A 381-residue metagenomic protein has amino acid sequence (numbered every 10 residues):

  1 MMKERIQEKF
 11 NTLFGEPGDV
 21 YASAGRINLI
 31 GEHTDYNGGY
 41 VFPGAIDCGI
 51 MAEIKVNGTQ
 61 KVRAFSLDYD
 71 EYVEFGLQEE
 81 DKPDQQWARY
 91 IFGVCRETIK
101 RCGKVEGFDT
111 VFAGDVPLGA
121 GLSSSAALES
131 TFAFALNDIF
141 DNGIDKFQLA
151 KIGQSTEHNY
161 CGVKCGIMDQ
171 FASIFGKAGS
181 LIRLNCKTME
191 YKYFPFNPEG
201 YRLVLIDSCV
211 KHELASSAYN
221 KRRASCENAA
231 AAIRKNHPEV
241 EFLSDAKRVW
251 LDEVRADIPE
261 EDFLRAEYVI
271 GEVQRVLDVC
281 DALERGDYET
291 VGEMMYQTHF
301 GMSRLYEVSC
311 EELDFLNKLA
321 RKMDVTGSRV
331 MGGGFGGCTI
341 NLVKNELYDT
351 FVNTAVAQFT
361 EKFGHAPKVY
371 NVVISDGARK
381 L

Functional and structural regions predicted by a protein language model:
M1-R26, M51-D84, S180-G327, L342-L381: C-terminal nucleotide
M1-Y21, I27-Y40, E74-Q78, D84-N197 (+3 more regions): Gly/Ser-rich oxyanion-binding loop with an adjacent helix/lid that shapes the negatively charged ligand pocket
G38-A45, R222-R223: Short Gly/aromatic-enriched secondary-structure transition segments
P43-A45, E53-V56, C102: Short, charge-rich binding segments
A126-A127, C338-L342: FabD-like malonyl-/acyl-CoA
F335: Glycine-rich phosphate-binding loop
